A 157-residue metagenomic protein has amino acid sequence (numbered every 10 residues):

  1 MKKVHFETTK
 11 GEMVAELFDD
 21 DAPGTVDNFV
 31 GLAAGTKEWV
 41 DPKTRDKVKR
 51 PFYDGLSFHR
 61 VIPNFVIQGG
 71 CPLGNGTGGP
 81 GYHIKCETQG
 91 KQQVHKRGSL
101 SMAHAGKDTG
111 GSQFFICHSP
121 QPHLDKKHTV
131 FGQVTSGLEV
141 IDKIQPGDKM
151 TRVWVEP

Functional and structural regions predicted by a protein language model:
M1-P157: Cyclophilin-like peptidyl-prolyl cis-trans isomerases
